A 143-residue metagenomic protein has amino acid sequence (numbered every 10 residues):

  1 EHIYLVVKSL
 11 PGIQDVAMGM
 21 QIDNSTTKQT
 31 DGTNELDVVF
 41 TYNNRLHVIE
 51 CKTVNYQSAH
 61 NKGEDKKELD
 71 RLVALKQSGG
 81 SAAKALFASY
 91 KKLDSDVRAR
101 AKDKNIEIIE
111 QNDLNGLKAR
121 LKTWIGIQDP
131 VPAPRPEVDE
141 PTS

Functional and structural regions predicted by a protein language model:
E1-S143: Intrinsically disordered, low-complexity Ser/Thr/Pro/Gly-rich regulatory segments
